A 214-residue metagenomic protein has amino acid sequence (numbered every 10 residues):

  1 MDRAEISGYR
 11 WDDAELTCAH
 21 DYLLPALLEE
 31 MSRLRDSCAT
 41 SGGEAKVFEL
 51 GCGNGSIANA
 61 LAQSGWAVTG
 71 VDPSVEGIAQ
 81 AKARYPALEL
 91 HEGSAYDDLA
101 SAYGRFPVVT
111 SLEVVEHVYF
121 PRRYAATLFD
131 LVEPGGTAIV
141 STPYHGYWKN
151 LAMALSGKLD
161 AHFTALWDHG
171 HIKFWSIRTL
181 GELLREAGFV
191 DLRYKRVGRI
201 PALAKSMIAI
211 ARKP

Functional and structural regions predicted by a protein language model:
M1-V108, L112, P121-A125, V140-H145 (+5 more regions): Conserved N-terminal segment of class I S-adenosyl-L-methionine
D2, N150-L159: Short, flexible, mixed-charge acidic loops at enzyme active sites
V118: Catalytic P-loop NTPase motifs of RecA-like helicase/translocase cores
A125-P134: A short glycine-rich, Lys/Arg-flanked "PGG" loop and its adjoining helix->strand segment in the class I
G135, G146-W148: Feature marks short, surface-exposed loop/turn motifs that line or immediately flank catalytic pockets and channel
